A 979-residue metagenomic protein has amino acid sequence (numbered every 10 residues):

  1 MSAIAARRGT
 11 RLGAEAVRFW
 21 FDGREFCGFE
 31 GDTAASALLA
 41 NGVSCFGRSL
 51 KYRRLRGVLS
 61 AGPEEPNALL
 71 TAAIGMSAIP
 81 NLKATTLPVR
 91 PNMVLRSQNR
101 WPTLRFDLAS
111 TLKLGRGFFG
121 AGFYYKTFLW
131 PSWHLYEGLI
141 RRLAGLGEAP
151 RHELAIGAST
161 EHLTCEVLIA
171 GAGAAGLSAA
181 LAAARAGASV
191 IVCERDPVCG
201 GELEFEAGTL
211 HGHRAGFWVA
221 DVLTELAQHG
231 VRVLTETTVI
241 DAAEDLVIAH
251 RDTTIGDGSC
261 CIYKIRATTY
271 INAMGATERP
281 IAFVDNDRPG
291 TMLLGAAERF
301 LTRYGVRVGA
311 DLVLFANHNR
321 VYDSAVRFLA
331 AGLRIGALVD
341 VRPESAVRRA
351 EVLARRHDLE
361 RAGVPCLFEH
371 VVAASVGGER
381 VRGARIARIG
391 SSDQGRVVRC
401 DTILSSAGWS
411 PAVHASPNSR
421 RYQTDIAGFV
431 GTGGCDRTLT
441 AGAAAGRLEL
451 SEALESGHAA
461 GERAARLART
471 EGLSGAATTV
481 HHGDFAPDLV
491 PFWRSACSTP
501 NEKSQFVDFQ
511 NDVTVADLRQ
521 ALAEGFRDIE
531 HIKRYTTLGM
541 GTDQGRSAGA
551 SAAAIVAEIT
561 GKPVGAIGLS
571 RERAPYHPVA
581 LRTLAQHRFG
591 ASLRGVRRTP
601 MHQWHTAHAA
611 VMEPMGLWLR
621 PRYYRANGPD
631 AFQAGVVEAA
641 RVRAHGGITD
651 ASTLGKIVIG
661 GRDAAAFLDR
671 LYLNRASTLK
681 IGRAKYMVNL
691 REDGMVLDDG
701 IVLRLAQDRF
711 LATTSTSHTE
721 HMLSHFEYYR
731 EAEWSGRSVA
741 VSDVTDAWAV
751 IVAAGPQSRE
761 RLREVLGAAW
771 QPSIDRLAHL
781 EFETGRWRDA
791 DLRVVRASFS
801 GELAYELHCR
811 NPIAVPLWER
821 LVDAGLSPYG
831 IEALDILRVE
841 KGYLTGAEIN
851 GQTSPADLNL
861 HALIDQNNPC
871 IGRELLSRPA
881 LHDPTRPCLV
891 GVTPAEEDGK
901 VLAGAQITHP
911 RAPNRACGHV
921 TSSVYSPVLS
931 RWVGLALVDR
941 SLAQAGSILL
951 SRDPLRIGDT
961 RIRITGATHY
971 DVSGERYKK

Functional and structural regions predicted by a protein language model:
S2-V596, A747, D953-L955: Residues forming the flavin
F21, A72, M615, E692 (+3 more regions): Structural motif
S44-G47, L673-I681, A768-I774, L826-S827: Cytochrome P450 catalytic domain signature, combining two hallmark sequence patches
A179, S324, E449-A453, F667-L668 (+3 more regions): Hydrophobic side chains in well-ordered alpha-helices
P491-W493, V637-A644, N689-D699, S735-R737 (+2 more regions): Short amphipathic beta-strand starts and helix->beta connectors
S551, I559-L690, M695-L697, E832: Acidic, proline/glycine-enriched N-terminal capping motif
R598, H602, T606-A607, R620 (+2 more regions): Conserved, structured C-terminal
T678-Y729: Well-ordered mid-protein domain cores that form the structural environment of catalytic cofactors
